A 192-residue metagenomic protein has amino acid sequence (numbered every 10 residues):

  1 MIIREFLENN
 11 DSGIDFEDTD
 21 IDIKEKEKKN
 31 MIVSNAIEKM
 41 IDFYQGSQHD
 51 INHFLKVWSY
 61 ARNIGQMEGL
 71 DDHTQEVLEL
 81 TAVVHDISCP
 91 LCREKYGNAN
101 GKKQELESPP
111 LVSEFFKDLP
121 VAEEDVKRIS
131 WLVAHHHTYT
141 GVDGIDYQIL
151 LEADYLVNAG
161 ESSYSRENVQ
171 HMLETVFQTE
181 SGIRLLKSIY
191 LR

Functional and structural regions predicted by a protein language model:
I2-L7, D11, I23, E27 (+5 more regions): Divalent metal-dependent phosphate-bond-processing catalytic cores, especially two-metal-ion Mg2+/Mn2+ enzymes that act
N9, F16-D18: Compositionally biased, low-complexity intrinsically disordered regions
V33-K56, S88-A99: Active-site flanking loop/helix segments enriched in acidic
V57-Y60, K102-D118: An active-site-proximal "capping" alpha-helix that borders the catalytic cofactor pocket
Q66, S88-Y96, S113-K117, V121 (+1 more regions): Short helix-capping and hinge/turn segments at secondary-structure transitions, especially at repeat and domain
Q75-G97, S108, S130-H137, D154: His-Asp-centered metal-binding catalytic motifs of divalent-metal-dependent phosphohydrolases/nucleases
